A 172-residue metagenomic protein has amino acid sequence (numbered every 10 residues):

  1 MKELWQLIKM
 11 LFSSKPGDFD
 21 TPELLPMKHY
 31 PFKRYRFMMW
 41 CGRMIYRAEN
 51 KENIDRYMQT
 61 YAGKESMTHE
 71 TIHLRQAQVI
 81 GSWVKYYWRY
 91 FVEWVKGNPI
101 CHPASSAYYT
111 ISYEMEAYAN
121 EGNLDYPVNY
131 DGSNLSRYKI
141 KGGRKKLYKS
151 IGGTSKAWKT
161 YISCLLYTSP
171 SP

Functional and structural regions predicted by a protein language model:
M1-A48: Auxiliary, metal-adjacent structural segments of Zn-dependent hydrolase domains
K2, M38, Y61-E65, H69 (+3 more regions): A structural signal for well-ordered alpha-helical segments within the folded catalytic domains of diverse enzymes
P31-K33, I80, V84, L135-R137: Short, solvent-exposed turn/loop segments enriched in Gly/Ser/Thr/Pro and often Arg
Y46-M67: Short pre-active-site segment immediately N-terminal to the catalytic Zn-binding motif
T71-Y87: Catalytic Zn2+-binding segment of zinc metalloproteases
K85-L166: Metalloprotease/metallohydrolase-associated module, dominated by Zn2+-dependent proteases
Y167-P172: Conserved small/polar residues in nucleotide/adenosyl-binding loops
